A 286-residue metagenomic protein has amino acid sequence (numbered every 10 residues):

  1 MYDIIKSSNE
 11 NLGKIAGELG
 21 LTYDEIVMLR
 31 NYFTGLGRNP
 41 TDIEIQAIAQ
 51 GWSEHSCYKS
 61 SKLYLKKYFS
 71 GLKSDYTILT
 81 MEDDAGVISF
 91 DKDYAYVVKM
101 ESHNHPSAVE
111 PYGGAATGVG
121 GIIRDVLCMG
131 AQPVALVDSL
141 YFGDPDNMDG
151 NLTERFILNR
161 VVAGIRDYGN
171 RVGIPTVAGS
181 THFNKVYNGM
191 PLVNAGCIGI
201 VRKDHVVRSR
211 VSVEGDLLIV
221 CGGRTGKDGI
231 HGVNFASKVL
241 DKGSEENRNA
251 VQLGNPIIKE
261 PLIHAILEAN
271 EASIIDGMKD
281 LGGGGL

Functional and structural regions predicted by a protein language model:
M1-L286: Glycine/proline-enriched, intrinsically flexible loops and inter-domain linkers
